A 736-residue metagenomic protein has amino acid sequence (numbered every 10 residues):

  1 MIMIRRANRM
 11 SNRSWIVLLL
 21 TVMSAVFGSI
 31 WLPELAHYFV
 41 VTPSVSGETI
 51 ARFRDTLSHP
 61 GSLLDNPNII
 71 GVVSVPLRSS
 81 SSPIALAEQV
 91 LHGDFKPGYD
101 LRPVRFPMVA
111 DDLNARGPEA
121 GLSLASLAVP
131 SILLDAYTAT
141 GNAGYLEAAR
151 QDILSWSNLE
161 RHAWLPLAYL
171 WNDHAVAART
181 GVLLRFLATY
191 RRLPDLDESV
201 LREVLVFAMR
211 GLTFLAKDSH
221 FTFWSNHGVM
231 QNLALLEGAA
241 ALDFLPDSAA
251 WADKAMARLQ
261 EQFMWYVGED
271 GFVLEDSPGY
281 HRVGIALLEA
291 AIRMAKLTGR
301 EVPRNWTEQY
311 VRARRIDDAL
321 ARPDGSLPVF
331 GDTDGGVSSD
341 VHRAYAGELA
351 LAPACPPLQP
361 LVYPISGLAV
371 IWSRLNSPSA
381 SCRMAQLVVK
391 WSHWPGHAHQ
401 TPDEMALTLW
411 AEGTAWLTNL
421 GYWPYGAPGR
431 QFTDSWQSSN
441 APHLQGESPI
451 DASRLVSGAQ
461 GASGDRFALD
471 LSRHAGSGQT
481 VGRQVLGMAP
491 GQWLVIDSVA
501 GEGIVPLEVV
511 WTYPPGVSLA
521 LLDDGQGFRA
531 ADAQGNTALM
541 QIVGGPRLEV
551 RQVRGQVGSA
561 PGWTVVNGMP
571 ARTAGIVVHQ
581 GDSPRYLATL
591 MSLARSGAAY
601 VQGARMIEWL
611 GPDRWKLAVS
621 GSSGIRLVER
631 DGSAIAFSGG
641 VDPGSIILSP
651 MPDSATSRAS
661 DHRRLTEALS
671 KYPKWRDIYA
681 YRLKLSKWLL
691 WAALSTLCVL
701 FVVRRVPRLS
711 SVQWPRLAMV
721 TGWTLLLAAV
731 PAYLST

Functional and structural regions predicted by a protein language model:
R6-S24, Q713-V720: N-terminal Sec-pathway targeting helices
L20-V104: Extreme N-terminal leader/anchor segments
G117-Y310: Aromatic-lined, polymer-binding surfaces characteristic of secreted/periplasmic polysaccharide-degrading enzymes
A177, W423, A427-Y681, L685 (+1 more regions): CBM-like, beta-strand-rich accessory domains located in the C-terminal region of large, secreted polysaccharide-active
G268-L417, G458-G461, G581-D582, Y586 (+1 more regions): Carbohydrate-active enzyme catalytic cores, enriched for enzymes that act on polyanionic acidic polysaccharides
L694-V706: Hydrophobic, aromatic-rich transmembrane alpha-helices and their immediate juxtamembrane boundary segments
V706-W714: Membrane-interface helix-boundary motifs at transmembrane edges
A729-T736: Juxtamembrane boundary at the C-terminal end of a transmembrane helix
